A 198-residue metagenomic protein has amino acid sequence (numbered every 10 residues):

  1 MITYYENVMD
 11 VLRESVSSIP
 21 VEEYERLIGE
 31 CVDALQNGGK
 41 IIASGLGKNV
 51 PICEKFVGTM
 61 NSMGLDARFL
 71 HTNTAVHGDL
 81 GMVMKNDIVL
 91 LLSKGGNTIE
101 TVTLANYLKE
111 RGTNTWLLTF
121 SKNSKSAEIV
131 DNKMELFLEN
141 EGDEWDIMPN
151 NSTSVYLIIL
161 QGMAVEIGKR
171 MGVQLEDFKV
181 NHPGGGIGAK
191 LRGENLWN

Functional and structural regions predicted by a protein language model:
M1-N37: An N-terminal, well-structured beta->alpha segment
M1-Y4, I19, K48, N151 (+2 more regions): Catalytic cores of large soluble enzymes that bind and process phosphate-bearing ligands
E30, N49, G78, N181-H182 (+1 more regions): Residue-level signal for alpha-helical context at structural boundaries
G39-M171: Glycine-rich phosphate-binding loops that contact phosphosugars or nucleotide phosphates
E128, G142-D143, G168-N198: Internal, active-site/partner-interface "lid" segment
